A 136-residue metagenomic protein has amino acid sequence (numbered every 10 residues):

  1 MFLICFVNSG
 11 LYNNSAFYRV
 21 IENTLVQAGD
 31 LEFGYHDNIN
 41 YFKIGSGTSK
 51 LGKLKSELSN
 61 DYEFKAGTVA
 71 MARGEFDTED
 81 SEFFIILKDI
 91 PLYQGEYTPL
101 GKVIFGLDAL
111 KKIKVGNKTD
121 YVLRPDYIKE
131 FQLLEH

Functional and structural regions predicted by a protein language model:
M1-H136: Cyclophilin-like peptidyl-prolyl cis-trans isomerases
